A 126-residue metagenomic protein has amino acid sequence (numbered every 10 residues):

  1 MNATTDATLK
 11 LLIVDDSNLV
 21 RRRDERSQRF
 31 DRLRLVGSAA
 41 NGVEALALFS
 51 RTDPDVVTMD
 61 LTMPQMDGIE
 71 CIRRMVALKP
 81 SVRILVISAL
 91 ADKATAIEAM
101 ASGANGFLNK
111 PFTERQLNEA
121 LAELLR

Functional and structural regions predicted by a protein language model:
N18-G37: Two-component/phosphorelay signaling modules centered on CheY-like receiver
N41-E44, D67-E70: Acidic catalytic/metal-coordinating carboxylates
T52-T58: Active-site beta3 strand of CheY-like receiver
M63: Receiver (REC) domain active-site loop signature in two-component systems and cognate sites in sensor histidine kinases
L90-A91: Short, conserved "switch-loop" micro-motifs in signal-transduction and mechanochemical regulators
F112-A122: C-terminal output helix
